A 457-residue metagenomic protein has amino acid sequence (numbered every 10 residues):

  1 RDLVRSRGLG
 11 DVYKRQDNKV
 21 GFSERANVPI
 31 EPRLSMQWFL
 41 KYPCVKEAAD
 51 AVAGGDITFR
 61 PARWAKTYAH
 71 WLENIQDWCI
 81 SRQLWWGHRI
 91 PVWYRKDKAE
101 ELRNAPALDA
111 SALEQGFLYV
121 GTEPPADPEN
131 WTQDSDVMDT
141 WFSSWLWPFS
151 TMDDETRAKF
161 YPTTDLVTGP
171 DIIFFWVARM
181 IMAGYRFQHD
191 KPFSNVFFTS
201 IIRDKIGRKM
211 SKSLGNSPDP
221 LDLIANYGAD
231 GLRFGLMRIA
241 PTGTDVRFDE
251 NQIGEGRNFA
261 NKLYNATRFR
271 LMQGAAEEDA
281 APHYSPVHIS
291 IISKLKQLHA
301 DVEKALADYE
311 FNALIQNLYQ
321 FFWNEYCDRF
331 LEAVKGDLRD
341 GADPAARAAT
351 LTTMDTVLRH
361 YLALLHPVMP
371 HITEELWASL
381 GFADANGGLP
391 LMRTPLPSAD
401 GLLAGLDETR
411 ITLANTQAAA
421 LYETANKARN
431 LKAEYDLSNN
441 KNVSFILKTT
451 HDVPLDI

Functional and structural regions predicted by a protein language model:
D2-Y13: Single conserved hydrophobic/aromatic residue that forms the stacking wall/gate of nucleotide- or nucleobase-binding
K14-A275, I291-K335, R339, T352-L365: Structured secondary-structure scaffolds
I75, L421-K432: Phosphate-interacting basic helix/loop segments used at nucleotide- and nucleic-acid interfaces
Y94, W131, M237, A276-E303 (+1 more regions): Acidic, turn-prone loop/beta-hairpin segments
T156-R157, T164-I172, L223, P344-T352 (+2 more regions): Short, contiguous acidic/charged loop-to-helix segments that flank catalytic cores in large enzymes
D190-T199, R203, V246-G254, M369-A399 (+1 more regions): Substrate-binding beta-hairpin/strand module that engages nucleic acids
L318, A428-K432, S438: Long hydrophobic segments that form regular secondary structure
N440-I457: A glycine-rich beta-turn/hairpin centered on an aromatic-Pro dipeptide
